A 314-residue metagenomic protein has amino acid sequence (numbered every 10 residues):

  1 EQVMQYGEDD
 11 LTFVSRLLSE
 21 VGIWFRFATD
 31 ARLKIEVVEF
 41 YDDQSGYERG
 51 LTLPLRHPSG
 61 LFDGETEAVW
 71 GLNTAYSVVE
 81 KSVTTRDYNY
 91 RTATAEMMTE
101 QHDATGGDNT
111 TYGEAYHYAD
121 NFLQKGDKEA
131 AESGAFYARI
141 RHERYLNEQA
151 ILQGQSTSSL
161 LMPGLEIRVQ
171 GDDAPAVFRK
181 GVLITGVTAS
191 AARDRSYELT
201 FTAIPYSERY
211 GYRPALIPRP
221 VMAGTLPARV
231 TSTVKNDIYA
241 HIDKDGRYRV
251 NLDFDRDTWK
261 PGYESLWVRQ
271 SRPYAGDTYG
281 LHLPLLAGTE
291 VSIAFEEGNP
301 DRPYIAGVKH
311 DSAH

Functional and structural regions predicted by a protein language model:
E1-H314: Amphipathic alpha-helical and helix-coil boundary elements used as assembly and membrane-proximal scaffolds
